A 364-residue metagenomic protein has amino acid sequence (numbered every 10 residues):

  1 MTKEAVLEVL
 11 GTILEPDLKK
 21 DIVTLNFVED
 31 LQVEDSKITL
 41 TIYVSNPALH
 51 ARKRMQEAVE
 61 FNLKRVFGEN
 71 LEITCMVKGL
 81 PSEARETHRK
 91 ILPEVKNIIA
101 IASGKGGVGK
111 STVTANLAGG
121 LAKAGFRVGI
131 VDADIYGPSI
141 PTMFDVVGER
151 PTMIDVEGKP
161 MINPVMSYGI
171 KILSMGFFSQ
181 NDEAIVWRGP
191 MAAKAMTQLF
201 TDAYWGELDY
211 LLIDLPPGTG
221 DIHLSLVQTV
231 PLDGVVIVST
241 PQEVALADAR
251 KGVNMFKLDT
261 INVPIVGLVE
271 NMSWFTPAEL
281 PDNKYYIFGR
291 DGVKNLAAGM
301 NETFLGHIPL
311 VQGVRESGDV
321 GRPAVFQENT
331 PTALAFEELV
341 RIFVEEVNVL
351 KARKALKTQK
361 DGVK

Functional and structural regions predicted by a protein language model:
M1-E29, V33: N-proximal, solvent-exposed amphipathic alpha-helical segments enriched in charged/polar residues
L10, V28, L63, V95 (+11 more regions): Residue-level signature of catalytic and energy-coupling elements of molecular machines, predominantly ATP/GTP-dependent
T24-F27, Q32-S36, T41-A102, K351: Extreme N-terminal, non-catalytic leader segments that precede Walker-type/kinase nucleotide-binding cores
R52, E57, D209-Y210, P216-E316: Conserved catalytic-core segment of NTP-binding enzymes
I98-D134: Walker A/P-loop phosphate-binding motif and the immediately C-terminal alpha-helix
L121, R127-D182, A193, F200: Phosphate-binding loop that captures ATP/GTP phosphates
P151-I154, M175-P190, T197-S225: Switch II (G3) loop of P-loop NTPases
V320-T330: C-terminal boundary of histidine-terminating zinc-finger modules
